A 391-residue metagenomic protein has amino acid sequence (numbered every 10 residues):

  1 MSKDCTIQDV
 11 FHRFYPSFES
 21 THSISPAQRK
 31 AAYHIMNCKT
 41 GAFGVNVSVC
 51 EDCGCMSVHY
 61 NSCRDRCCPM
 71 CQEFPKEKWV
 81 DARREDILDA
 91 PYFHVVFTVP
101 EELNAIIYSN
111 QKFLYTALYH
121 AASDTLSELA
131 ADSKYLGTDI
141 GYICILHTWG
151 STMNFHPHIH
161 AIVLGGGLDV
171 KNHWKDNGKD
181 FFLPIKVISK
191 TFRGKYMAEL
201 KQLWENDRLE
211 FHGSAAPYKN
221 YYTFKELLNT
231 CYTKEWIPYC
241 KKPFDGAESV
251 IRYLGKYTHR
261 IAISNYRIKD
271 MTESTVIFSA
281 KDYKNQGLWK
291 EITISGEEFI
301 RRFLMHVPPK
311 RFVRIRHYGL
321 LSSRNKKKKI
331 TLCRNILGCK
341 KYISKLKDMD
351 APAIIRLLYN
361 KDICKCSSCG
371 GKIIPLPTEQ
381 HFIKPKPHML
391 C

Functional and structural regions predicted by a protein language model:
M1-C391: Beta->alpha loop/short-helix hinge microenvironment recognizer with preference for catalytic Tyr/His contexts
